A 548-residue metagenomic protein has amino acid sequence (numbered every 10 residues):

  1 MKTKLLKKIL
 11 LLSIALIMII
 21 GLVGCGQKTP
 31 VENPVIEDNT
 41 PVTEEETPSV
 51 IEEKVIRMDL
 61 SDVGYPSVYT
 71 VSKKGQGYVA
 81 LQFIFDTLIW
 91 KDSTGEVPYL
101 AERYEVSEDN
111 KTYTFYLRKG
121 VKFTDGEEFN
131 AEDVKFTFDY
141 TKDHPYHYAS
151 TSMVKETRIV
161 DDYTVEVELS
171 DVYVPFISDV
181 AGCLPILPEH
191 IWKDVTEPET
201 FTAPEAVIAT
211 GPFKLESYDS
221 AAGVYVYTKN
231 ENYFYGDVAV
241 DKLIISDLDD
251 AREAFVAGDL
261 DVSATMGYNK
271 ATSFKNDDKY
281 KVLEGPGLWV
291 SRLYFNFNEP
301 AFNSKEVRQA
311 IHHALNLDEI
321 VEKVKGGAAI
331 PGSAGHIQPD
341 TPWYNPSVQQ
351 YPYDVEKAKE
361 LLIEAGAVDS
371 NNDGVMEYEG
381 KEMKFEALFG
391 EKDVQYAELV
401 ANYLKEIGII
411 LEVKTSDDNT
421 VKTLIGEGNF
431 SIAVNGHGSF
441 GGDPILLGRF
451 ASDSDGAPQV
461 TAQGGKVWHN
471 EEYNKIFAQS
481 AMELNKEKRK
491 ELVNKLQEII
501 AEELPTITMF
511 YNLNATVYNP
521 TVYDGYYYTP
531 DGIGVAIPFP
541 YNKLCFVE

Functional and structural regions predicted by a protein language model:
D59-E108, D139, I208: N-terminal lobe/hinge region of extracytoplasmic solute-binding protein
G75, T94, G182-V238, K242 (+4 more regions): Gly/Pro-rich hinge or "lid" segments in bacterial periplasmic/extracellular proteins
E102-P145, V160, E166, A301: Aromatic- and charge-enriched surface segment that lines or borders ligand/interaction sites
E105, D109, A149-D194: Surface-exposed binding/hinge segments that line and control ligand-binding clefts or catalytic entry sites
S220-A222, V368-F440: Ligand/substrate-recognition segments at binding pockets and active sites
K229-S273, I410-E412, D417-D418: Ligand-site clamp/hinge motif
L315-Y344, K392-L399, I425-E548: Detector for C-terminal structural segments
P331-S370, F389, D393-Q395: Structural transition elements
